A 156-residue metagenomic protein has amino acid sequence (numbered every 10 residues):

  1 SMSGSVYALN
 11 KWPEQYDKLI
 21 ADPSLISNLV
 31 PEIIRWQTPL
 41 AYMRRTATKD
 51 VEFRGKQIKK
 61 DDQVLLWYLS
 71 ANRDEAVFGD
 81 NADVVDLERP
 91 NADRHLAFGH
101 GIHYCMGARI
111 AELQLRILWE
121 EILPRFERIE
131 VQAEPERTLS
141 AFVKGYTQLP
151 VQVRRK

Functional and structural regions predicted by a protein language model:
S1-K156: Cytochrome P450
